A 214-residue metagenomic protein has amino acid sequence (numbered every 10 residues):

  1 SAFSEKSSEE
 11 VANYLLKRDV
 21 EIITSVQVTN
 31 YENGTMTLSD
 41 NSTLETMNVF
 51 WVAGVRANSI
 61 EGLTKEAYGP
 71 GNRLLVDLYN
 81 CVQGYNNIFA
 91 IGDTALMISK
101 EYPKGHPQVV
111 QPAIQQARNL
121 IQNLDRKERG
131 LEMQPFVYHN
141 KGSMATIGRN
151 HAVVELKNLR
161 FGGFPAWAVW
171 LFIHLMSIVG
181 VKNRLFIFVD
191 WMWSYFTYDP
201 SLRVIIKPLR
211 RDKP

Functional and structural regions predicted by a protein language model:
S1-F3, F50, A168: Beta1-alpha1 glycine-rich phosphate/pyrophosphate-binding loop at the start of Rossmann-like nucleotide-binding domains
S1-V26: Rossmann-like dinucleotide-binding cores of NAD(P)H-dependent redox enzymes
S8, I23-S25, T35-S39, L74-L78 (+1 more regions): A generic local structural motif
E21-I22, Q27, T43, S143: Conserved beta-strand segments of alpha/beta enzyme cores
T24-V26, E32, G92: Short loop/edge segments at beta-strand edges and connector loops that shape dinucleotide/nucleotide cofactor-binding
T35-T37, T43-Q115, Q122: FAD-site-proximal beta/loop scaffold in flavoenzymes
Q116, Q122-P214: C-terminal, flexible cofactor-proximal segment of oxidoreductases
